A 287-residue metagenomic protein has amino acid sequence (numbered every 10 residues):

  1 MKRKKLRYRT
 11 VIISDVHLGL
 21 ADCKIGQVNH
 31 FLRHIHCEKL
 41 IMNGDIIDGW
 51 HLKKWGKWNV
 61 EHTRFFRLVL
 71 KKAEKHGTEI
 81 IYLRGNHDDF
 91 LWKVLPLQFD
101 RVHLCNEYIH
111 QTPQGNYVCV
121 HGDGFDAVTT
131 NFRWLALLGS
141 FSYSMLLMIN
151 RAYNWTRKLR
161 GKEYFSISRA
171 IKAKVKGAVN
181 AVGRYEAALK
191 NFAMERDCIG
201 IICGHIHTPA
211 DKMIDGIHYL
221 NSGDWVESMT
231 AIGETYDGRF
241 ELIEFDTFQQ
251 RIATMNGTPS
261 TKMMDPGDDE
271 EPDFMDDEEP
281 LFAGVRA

Functional and structural regions predicted by a protein language model:
K2-V11, H110-V118, M213-H218: Beta-strand-turn-beta hairpins that frame and shape the catalytic cleft of phosphate-ester-processing enzymes
R3-R9, L20-T112: Core catalytic region of metal-dependent phosphoesterases/phosphodiesterases, especially metallo-beta-lactamase-like
R9-H17, H51-W55, A170-G177: Short, basic, glycine/proline-bearing loop/turn elements
I13-S14, L40-G44, I80-N86, C119-V120 (+2 more regions): Active-site neighborhood of phospho(di)ester-bond hydrolases with catalytic His/Asp-centered motifs
D100-N106, V118, D123, A127-L137 (+1 more regions): Conserved beta-sheet core of the metallophosphoesterase superfamily
L104, P113, I167-I199, P209 (+2 more regions): Non-catalytic terminal accessory segments
H110-P113, M213-A287: Binuclear metal-dependent phosphoesterase catalytic core
V120-Y185: Active-site-proximal loop/helix segment associated with metal-binding centers of metalloenzymes
